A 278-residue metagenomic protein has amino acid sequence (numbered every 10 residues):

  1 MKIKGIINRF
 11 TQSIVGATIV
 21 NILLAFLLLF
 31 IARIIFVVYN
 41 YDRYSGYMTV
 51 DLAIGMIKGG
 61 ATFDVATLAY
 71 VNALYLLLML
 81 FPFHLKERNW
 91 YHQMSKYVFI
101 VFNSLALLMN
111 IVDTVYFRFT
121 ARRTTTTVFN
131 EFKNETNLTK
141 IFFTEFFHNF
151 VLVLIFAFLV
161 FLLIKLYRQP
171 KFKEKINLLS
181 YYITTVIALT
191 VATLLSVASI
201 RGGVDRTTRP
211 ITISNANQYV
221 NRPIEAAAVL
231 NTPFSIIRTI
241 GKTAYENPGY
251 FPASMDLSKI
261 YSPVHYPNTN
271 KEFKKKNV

Functional and structural regions predicted by a protein language model:
K2-R238, K242-Y245: Transmembrane and membrane-interface helices of multi-pass, inner-membrane envelope-modifying transferases
T49, P252-M255: Helix N-cap and loop-to-helix transition residues
M94, L162-K165, F251, I260 (+1 more regions): Short, intrinsically disordered/low-complexity patches at protein termini and at juxtamembrane boundaries
N149, G249, D256-Y261: Long, well-ordered, tryptophan-enriched scaffold segments
S262-V278: Membrane-embedded segments
